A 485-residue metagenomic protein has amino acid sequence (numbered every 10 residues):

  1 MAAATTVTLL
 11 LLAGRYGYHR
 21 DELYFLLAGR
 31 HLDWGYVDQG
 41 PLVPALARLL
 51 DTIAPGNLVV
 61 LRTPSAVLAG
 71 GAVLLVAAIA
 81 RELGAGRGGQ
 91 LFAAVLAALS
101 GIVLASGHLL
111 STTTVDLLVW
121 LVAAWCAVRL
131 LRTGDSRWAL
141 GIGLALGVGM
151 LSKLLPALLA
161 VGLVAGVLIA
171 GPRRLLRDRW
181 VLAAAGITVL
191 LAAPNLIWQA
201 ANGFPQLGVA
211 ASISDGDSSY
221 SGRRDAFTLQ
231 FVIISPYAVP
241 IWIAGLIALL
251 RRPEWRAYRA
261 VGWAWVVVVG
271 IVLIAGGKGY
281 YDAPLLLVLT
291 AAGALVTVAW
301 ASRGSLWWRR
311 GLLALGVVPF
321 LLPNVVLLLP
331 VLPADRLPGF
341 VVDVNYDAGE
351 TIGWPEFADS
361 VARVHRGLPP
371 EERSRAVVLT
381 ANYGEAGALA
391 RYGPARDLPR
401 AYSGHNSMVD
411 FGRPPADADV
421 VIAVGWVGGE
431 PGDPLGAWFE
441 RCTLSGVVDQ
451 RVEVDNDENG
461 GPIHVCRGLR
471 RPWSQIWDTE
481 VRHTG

Functional and structural regions predicted by a protein language model:
A2, A93-A98, L146, M150 (+1 more regions): Short helix- or helix-capping micro-motifs that position conserved polar/aromatic residues at function-defining sites
T63-G84, V122: Transmembrane-helix motifs of polytopic, lipid-linked glycan transferases
G71-L75, V115-T133, I142-L146: Specific aromatic-rich, kink-prone transmembrane helix
V76-L99, L118: Transmembrane-helix signature of polytopic, membrane-embedded enzymes that assemble or transfer cell-envelope glycans
L83-G84, A123-A139, A244-P253: Membrane-interface transmembrane helices that cradle and orient dolichyl/undecaprenyl
I102, H108-V115: Short acidic/glycine- and proline-prone juxtamembrane loop motifs at membrane-interface regions of multi-pass membrane
A160-Y258: Transmembrane-lumen/periplasm boundary regions of multi-pass, lipid-linked membrane glycan transferases
E356-P370, D397-G485: Aromatic/acidic, Gly/Pro-rich catalytic loop(s) in extracytoplasmic/lumenal soluble domains of multi-pass membrane
